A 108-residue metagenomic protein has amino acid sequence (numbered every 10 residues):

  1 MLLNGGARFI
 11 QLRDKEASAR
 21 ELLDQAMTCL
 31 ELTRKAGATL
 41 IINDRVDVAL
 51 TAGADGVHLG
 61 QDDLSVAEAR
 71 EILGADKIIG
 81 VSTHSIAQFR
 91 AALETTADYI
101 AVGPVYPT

Functional and structural regions predicted by a protein language model:
M1-V66, E71-D98: Conserved N-terminal beta1-alpha1 strand-loop-helix module at the mouth
D98-T108: Active-site/ligand-binding-proximal alpha/beta "capping" segment
